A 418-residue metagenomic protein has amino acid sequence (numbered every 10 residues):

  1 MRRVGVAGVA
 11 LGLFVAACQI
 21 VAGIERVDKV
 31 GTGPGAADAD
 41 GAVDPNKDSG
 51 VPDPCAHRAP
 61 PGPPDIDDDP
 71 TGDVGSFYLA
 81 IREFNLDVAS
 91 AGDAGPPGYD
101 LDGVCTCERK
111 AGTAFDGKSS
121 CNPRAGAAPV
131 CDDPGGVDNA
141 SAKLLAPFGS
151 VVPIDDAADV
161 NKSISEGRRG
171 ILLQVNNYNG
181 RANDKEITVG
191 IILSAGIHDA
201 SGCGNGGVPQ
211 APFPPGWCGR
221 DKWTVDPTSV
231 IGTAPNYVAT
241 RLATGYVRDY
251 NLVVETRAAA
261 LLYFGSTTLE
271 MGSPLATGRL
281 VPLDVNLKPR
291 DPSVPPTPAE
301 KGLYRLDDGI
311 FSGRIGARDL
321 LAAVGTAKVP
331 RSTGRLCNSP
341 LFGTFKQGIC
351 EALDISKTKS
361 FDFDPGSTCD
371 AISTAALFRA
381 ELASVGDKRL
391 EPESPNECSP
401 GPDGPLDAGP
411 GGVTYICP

Functional and structural regions predicted by a protein language model:
M1, K29-G33, A42, L321-A323 (+1 more regions): Charged interaction patches that mediate protein-protein contacts
M1-A10: Bacterial N-terminal signal peptides that target proteins for export
V4-G5, D28-G31, F84: Small/flexible residues
V9-A10, R26, G386: Enrichment for repetitive, rod-forming helical segments
V15-A17: C-terminal motif of bacterial Sec signal peptides marking the signal peptidase cleavage site
Q19-A22: Bacterial signal peptide processing site
I24-S49: Short, low-complexity, disordered segments immediately C-terminal to signal peptides in bacterial exported proteins
G50-P418: Extracytosolic secretory-pathway proteins
